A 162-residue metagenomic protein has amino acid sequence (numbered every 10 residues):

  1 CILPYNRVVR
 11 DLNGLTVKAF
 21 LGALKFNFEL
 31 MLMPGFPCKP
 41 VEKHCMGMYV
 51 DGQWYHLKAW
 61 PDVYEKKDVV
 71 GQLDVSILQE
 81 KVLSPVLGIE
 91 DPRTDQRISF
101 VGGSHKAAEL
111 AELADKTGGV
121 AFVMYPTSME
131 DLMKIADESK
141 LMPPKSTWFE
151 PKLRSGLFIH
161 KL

Functional and structural regions predicted by a protein language model:
C1-L162: Surface-exposed, charge/polar-rich loops and edge strands
